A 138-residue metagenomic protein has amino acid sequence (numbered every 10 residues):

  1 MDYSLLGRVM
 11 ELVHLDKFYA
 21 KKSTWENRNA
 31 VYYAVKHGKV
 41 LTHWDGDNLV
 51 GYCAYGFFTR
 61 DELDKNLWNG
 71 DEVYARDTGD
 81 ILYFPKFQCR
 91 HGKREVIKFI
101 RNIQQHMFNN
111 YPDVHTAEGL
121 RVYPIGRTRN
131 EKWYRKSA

Functional and structural regions predicted by a protein language model:
M1, S137-A138: C-terminal end-of-chain micro-motif
M1-D2, N29-Y33, M107-P112: Short linear motifs in intrinsically disordered
M1-R28: Short amphipathic alpha-helix that is part of the acyltransferase structural core
R8-E11, Y32-Y33, K98, N102-Q105: Charged/polar, solvent-exposed surface patches and flexible loops
Y19-K22, Y33-A34, D61-W68: A short linear-motif detector with a strong N-terminal bias
S23, L41, E95: Soluble or luminal CAZymes and related metallo-dependent hydrolases
N29-G46, G51, G56-E62: A short helix-loop-beta-strand connector motif used in the catalytic cores of GNAT acetyltransferases and, in some
L63-K136: Acyl-donor binding region in acyl/amide transferases
